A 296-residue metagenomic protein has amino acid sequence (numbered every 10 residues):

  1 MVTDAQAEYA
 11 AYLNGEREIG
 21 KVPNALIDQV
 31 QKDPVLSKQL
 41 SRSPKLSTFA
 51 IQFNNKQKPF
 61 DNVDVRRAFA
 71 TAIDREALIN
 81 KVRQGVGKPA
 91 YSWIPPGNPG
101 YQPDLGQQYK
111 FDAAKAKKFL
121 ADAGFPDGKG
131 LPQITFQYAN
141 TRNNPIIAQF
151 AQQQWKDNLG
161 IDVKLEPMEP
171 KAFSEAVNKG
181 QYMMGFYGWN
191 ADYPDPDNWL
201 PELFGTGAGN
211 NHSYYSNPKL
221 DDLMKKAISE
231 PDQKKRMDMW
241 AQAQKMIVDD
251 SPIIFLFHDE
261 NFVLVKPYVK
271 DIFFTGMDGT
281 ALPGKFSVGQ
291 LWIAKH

Functional and structural regions predicted by a protein language model:
M1-Q29: Ligand-site clamp/hinge motif
M1-V2, S43-A68, A72, D259: A bilobed periplasmic-binding-protein/Venus flytrap-type ligand-binding module shared by bacterial periplasmic
D4, P99, A121-A191, Q233 (+1 more regions): Ligand/substrate-recognition segments at binding pockets and active sites
D28-R42, Q181-Y182, D195-N210, K266-I272: Ligand-binding "clamshell"
S41-F53, G97, G205-D221: Periplasmic-binding protein-like
F60, P89-A123, T141-I146: Structural transition elements
D64-R67, I79, I161-F173, N178 (+2 more regions): Extracytoplasmic/peripheral linker and loop segments enriched in polar/acidic and small residues with frequent Thr/Pro
V263-H296: Long beta-strand-rich cores associated with HINT superfamily self-processing modules
